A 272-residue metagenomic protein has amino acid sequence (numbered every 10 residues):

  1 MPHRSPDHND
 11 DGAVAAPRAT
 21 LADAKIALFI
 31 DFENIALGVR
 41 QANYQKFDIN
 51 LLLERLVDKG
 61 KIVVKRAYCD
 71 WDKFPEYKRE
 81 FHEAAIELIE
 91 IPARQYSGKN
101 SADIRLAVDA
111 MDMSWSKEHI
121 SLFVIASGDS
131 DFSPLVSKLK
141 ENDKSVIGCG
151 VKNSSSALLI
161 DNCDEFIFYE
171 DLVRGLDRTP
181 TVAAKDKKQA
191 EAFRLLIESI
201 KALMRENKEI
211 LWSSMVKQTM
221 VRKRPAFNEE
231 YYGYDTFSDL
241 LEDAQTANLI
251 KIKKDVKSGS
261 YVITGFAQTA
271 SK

Functional and structural regions predicted by a protein language model:
P2-W115, L135-S137, S145: Domain-level signal for Mg2+-assisted phosphodiester chemistry and nucleotide/NA-binding surfaces in nucleic-acid
R4-A22, E170-A190, A270-K272: Intrinsically disordered, low-complexity linkers and terminal tails enriched in Pro/Gly and often acidic or mixed-charge
Y68-D70, S121-G128, L135, L139 (+1 more regions): Acidic beta-strand-to-loop metal/phosphate-binding motif
F74-K78, V151-D161: Short, glycine/polar-rich helix-capping loops at beta-to-alpha or helix-loop-helix junctions that flank or form
A84, N142, N162-C163: Short, structured coil segments at secondary-structure junctions
L88, F123, V146, F166-I167: Short, well-ordered beta-strand core segments
C149, T179-K272: N-terminal regulatory modules in eukaryotic regulatory proteins
S155-L176: Contiguous mid-protein beta-loop-alpha structural module that forms a pocket-lining wall or clamp of enzyme active
